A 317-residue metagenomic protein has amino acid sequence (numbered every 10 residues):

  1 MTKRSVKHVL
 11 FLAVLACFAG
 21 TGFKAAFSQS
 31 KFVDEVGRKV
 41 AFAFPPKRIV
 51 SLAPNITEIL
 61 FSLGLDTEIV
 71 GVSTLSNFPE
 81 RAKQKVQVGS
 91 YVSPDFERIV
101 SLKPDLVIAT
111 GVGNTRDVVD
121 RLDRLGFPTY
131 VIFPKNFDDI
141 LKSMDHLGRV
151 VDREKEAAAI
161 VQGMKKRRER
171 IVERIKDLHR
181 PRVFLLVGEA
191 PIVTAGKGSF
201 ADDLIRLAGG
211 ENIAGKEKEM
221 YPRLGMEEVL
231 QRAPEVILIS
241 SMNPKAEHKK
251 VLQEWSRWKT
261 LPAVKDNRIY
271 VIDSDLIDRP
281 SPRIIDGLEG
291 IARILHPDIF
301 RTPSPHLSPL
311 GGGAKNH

Functional and structural regions predicted by a protein language model:
V9-G22: Bacterial N-terminal signal peptides
F23-S28: Sec/Tat signal peptide C-region and signal peptidase I cleavage site
Q29, R38-K39, D105-L106, R116-V193 (+3 more regions): Extracytoplasmic substrate-binding proteins
K47-L102, L106-G113, I213: A short, structured surface patch at a secondary-structure boundary
A53, G111-V112, V187, E217 (+3 more regions): Short secondary-structure boundary segments
S73, G198-Y221, S241, Y270-V271: His/Asp/Glu-enriched short active-site or ligand-binding loop at hydrolase and phosphoryl-transfer sites
F96-K103, L125, L224-A233: Short helices/loops that flank or line small-molecule/ion binding pockets
G113-R124, V236-E254: A ligand-binding cleft/hinge motif common to bilobed small-molecule-binding domains
